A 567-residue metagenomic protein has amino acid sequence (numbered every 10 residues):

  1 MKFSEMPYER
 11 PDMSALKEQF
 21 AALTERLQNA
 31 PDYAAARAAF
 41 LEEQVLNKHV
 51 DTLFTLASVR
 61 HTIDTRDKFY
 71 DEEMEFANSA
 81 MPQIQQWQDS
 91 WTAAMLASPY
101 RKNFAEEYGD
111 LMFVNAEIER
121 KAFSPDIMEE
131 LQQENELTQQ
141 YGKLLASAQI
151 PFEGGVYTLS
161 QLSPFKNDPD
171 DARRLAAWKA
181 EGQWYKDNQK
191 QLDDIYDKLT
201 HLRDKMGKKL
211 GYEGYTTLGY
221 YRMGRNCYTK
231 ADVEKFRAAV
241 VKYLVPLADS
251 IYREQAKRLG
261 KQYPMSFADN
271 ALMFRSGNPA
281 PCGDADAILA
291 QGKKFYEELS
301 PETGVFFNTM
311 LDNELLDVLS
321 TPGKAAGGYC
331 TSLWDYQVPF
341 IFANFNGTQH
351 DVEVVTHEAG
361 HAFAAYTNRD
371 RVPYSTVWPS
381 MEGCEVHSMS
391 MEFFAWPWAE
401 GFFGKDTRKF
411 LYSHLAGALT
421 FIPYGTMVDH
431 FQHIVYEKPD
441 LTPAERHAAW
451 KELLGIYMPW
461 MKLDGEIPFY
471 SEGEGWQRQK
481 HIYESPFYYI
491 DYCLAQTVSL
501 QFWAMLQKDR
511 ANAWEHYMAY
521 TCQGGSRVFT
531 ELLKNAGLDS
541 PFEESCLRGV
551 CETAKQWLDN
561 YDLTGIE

Functional and structural regions predicted by a protein language model:
M1-N278, Q291, L563-E567: A well-structured
F113, E117, C227, V355 (+7 more regions): C-terminal, non-catalytic "cap/extension" segments appended to globular domains
Y196-G207, Y212-E213, I251-Q255, G360-D370 (+1 more regions): Long, well-ordered alpha-helical segments
K230-A231, E254, R258, L299-E302 (+5 more regions): Inter-helical turn/loop segments and adjacent helix faces that build the functional surface of alpha-helical bundle
V241-Y243, N368, P379-T407, H414-A416 (+2 more regions): Post-HExxH zinc-binding segment in Zn-dependent metallohydrolases
R258, R275-Y336, T348-Q349: Auxiliary, metal-adjacent structural segments of Zn-dependent hydrolase domains
F340-N344, R371-M381, F410-G417, Y436 (+1 more regions): Short beta-alpha connecting loops at secondary-structure transitions that line or flank enzyme active sites
A343-N368, E385-S388, F393, F431 (+1 more regions): Active-site recognition of the HExxH zinc-binding catalytic motif
